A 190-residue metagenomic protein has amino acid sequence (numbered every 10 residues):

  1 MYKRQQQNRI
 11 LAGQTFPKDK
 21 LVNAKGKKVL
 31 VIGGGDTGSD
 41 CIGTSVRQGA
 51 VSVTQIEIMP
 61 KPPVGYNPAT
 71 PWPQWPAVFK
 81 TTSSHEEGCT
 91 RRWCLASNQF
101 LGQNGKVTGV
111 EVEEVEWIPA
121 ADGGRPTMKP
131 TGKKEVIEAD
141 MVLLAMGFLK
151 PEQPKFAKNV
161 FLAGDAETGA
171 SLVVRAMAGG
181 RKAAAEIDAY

Functional and structural regions predicted by a protein language model:
K3-Y190: Residues forming the flavin
